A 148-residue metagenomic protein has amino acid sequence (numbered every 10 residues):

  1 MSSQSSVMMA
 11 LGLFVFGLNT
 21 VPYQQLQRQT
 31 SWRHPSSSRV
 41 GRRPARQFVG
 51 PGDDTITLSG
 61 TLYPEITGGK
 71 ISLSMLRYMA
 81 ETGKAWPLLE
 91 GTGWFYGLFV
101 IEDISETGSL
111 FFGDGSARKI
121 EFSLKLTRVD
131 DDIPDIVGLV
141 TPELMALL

Functional and structural regions predicted by a protein language model:
M1-L148: Compositionally biased, intrinsically disordered low-complexity segments enriched in polar/Pro/Gly and often Gln
